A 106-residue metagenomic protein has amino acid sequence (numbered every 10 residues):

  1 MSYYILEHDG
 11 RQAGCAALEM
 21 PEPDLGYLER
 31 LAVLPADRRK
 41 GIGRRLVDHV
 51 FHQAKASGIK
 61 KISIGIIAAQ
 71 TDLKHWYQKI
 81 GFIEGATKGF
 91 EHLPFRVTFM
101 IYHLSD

Functional and structural regions predicted by a protein language model:
M1-R30, L34-P35, V47-H49, Q53 (+3 more regions): Acetyl-CoA-dependent GNAT
D37, G41: Glycine-rich phosphate-binding loop
K60-I80, T87-D106: C-terminal "cap" of GNAT-fold acetyltransferases
